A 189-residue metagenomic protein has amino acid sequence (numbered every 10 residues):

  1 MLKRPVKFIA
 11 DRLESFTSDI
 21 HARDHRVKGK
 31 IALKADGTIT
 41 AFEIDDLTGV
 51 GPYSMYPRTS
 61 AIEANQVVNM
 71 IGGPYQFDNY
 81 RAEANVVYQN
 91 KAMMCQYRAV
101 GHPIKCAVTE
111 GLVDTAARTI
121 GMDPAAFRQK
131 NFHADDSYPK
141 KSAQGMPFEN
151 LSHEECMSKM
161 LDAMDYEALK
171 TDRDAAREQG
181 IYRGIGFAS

Functional and structural regions predicted by a protein language model:
M1-K7, A32-T38, R118-A125, E167: Secondary-structure transition/capping motifs at alpha-helix termini and the adjoining loop/turn into the next element
M1-L2, T59-M70, Q96-N131, Q144 (+2 more regions): Alpha-helical support elements that line or immediately flank enzyme active sites and cofactor-binding pockets
P5, Y80-A84, T115-I120, K130 (+2 more regions): Change "in soluble alpha/beta enzymes" to "in soluble alpha/beta proteins
V6-V27, A188-S189: Structured beta-strand/loop patches that form or line metal/cofactor-binding pockets in enzymes
F8-A10, T40-I44, Q129, S189: General beta-strand structural signal in soluble alpha/beta enzymes
E14-S18, G49-Y53, A134-P139: Flexible loop/turn segments at secondary-structure boundaries
D24-L112: Glycine-rich loop/linker segments at domain edges
F132-S189: Helix-loop-helix junctions that connect adjacent transmembrane helices in secondary transporters/permeases, recognized
